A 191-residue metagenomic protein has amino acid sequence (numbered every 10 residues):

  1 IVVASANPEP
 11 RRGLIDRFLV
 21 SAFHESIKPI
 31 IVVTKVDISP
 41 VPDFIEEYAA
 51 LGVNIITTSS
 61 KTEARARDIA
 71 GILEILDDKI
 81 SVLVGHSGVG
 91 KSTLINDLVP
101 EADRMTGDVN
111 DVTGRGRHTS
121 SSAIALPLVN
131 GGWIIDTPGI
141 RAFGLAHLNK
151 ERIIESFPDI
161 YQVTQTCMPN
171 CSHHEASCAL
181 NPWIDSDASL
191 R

Functional and structural regions predicted by a protein language model:
I1-L14, I27-V41: Conserved Switch II/interswitch segment of TRAFAC-class P-loop GTPases
A6, S21-F23, I27-P29, V36 (+3 more regions): Helix-rich effector regions associated with P-loop NTPase G domains
E9, S39-P40, A64, R141-F143: Catalytic P-loop NTPase motifs of RecA-like helicase/translocase cores
R11-R12, R65, R115: A conditional alpha-helix N-cap/helix-loop micro-motif detector
K35-V89: Canonical P-loop GTPase G-domain recognition
I80-G88, S92-N96, I124-A125, G132-I135: Conserved active-site beta-strand-loop modules that form the wall/rim of enzyme catalytic pockets and either contain
K91-G107: A conserved segment at the C-terminal end of the G1
